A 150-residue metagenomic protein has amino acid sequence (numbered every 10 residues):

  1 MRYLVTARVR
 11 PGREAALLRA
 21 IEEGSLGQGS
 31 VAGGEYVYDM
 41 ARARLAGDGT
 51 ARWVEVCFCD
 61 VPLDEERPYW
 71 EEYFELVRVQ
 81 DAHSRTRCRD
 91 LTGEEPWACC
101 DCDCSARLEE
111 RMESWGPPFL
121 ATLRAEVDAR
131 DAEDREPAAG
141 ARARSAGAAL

Functional and structural regions predicted by a protein language model:
M1-A51, V56-P68, D90-L150: Short S/T/G/P-rich N-terminal loop/turn motif that feeds into the first structured element of a domain
E71-E72: Soluble ligand-binding/transfer domains with enclosed cavities or grooves
E75-T92: Conserved short beta-strand edge segments in small beta-sheet-based binding/regulatory domains
